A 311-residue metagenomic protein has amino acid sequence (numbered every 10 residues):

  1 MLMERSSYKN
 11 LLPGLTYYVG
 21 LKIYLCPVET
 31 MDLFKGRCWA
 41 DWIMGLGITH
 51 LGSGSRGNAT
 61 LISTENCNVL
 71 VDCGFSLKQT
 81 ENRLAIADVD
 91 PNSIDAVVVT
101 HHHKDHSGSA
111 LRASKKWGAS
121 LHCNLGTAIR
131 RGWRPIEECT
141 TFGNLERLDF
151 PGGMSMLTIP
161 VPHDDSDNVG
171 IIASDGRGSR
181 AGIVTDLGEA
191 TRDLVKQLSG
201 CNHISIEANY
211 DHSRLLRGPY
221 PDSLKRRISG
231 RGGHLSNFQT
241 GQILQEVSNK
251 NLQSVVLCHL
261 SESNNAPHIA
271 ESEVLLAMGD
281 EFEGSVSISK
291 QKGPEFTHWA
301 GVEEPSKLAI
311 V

Functional and structural regions predicted by a protein language model:
Y24, L33, W39-A87, N168-D186 (+1 more regions): Conserved beta-strand hairpin/beta-sheet module of binuclear metal-dependent hydrolase folds, prominently
T49-A59, H102-A110, A128, T158-I159: Structured catalytic core of nucleotide-sugar glycosyltransferases
V71-G74, D95-H102, C123-L125, G182-T185 (+3 more regions): Active-site neighborhood of phospho(di)ester-bond hydrolases with catalytic His/Asp-centered motifs
S76-C123: Active-site metal-binding motif and surrounding structural segment of the metallo-beta-lactamase
H103-S107, I129-R130, S166, A190-R192 (+2 more regions): Active-site environment of divalent metal-dependent phosphoester hydrolases
C123-G178: Metallo-beta-lactamase
R192-K290: Cap/insert and terminal regions of metallo-dependent hydrolase folds
